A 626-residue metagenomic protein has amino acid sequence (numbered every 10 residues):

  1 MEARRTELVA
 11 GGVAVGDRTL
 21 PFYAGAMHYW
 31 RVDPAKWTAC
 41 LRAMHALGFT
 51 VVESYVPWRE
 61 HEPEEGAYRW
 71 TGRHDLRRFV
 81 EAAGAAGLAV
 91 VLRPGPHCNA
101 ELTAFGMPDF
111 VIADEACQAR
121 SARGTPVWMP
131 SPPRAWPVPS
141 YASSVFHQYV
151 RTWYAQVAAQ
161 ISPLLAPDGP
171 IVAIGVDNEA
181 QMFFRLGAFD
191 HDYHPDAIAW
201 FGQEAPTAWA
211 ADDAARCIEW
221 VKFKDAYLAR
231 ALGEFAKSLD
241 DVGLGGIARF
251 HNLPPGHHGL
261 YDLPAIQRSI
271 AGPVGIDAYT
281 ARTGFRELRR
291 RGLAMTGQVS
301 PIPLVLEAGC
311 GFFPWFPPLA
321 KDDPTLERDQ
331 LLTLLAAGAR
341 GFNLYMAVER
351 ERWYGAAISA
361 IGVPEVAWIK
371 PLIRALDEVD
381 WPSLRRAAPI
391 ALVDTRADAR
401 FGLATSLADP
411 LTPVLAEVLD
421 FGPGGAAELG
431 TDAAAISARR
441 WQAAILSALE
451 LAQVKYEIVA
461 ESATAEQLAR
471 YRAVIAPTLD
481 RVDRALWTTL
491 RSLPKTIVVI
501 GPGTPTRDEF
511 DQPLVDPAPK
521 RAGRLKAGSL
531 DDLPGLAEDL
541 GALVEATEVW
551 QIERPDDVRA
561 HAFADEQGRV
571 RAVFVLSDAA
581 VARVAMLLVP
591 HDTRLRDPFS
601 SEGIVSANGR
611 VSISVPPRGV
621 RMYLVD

Functional and structural regions predicted by a protein language model:
M1-V51: N-terminal carbohydrate-binding accessory modules
D17, M44, V52, A83 (+5 more regions): Conserved, mostly hydrophobic/aromatic
P21-G25, V52-S54, V90-P94, V172-V176 (+4 more regions): Hydrophobic faces of well-ordered beta-strands that scaffold small-molecule active sites in alpha/beta enzyme cores
W30-A46, H257-Q267, P324-L331: Short, acidic/polar
W37-E115: Aromatic-lined substrate-binding rim segments of carbohydrate-active enzymes
L41-A46, G84-A85, P264-S269, G292-S300: Acidic (Asp/Glu)-rich catalytic clusters
I112-A265: Polysaccharide-binding and catalytic clefts of secreted carbohydrate-active enzymes
R151, V172, A180, Q203-G245 (+3 more regions): Carbohydrate-binding surfaces of carbohydrate-active enzymes
